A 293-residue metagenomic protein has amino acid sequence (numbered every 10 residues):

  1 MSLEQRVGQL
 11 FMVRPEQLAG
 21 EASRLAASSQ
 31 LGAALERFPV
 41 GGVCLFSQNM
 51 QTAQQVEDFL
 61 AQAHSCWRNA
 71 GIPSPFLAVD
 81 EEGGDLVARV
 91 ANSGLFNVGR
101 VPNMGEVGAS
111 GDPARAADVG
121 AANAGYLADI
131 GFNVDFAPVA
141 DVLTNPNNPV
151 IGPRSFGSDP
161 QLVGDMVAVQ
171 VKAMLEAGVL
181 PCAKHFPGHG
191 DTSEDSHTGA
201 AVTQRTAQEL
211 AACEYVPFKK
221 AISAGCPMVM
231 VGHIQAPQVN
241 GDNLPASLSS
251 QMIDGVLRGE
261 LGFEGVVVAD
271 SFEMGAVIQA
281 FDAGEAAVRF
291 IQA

Functional and structural regions predicted by a protein language model:
M1-L25, D270: Boundary/entry segment of secreted carbohydrate-active catalytic domains
E4, F11, F76, G178-P181 (+1 more regions): Short beta-strand/loop segments at the ligand-binding rim of alpha/beta enzyme cores
E16, A33-V163, H185, G190-Q204 (+3 more regions): Enzymes and membrane/adaptor proteins characterized by extended Gly/Ser/Thr/Asp/Glu-rich, aromatic-dotted
L25-S29, Y215, A283-G284: Structural motif corresponding to alpha-helix initiation and N-cap regions
Q30-E36, D135, M174, Y215-A224 (+1 more regions): Structured alpha-helical segments in the cores of large, soluble enzyme domains
C66-P73, E176-G178, G225, G259-E264: Short helix-capping segments at alpha-helix termini
M166-P187, S193-S196, T206-M228: Phosphate/pyrophosphate-binding betaalpha-module
